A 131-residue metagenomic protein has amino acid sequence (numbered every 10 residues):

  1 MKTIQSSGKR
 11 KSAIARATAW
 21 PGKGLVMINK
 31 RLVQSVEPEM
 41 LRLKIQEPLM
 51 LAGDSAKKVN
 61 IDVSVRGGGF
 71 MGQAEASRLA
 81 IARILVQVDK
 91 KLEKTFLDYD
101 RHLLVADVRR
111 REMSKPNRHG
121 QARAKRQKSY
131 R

Functional and structural regions predicted by a protein language model:
M1-K9, A15-W20, G24-R66, M71 (+1 more regions): Structured, basic alpha/beta domains of bacterial-type, RNA-associated proteins
E75-S77, I81: Well-ordered alpha/beta subsegment
